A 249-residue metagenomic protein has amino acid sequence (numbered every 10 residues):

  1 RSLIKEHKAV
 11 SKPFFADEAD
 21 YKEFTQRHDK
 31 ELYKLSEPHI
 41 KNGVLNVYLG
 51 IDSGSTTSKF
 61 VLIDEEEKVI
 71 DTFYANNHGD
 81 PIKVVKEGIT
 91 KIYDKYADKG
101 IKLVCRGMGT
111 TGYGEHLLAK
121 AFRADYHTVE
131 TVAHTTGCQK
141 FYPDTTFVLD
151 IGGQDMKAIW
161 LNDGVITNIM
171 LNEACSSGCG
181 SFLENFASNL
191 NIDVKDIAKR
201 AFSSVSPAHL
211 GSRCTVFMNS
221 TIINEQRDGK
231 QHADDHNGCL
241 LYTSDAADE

Functional and structural regions predicted by a protein language model:
R1-G50, G54: Flexible inter-domain linker/hinge segments
I40-E65, T145-L161: Gly/Thr-rich phosphate-binding beta-strand-loop-beta motif of the actin/hexokinase/Hsp70
I51-K91, I169, E173-A174: Short glycine-rich, Thr/Ser-proximal phosphate-binding strand/loop in the N-terminal lobe of ATP-dependent enzymes
L62-D64, F73, K83-Y93, T221-L241: Helical "lid/coupling" subdomains associated with nucleotide-phosphate turnover
F73-N77, Y96-T131, W160, T167-N168: Short beta-strand-loop/turn "lid" adjacent to the catalytic site in phosphate-handling enzymes
N77-K83, D163-F202: Glycine-rich phosphate-binding loop plus the immediately following alpha-helix
I197-D235: A mobile "lid/hinge" subdomain adjacent to the ATP/sugar-phosphate binding pocket shared across diverse ATP-dependent
Y242-A247: Conserved small/polar residues in nucleotide/adenosyl-binding loops
